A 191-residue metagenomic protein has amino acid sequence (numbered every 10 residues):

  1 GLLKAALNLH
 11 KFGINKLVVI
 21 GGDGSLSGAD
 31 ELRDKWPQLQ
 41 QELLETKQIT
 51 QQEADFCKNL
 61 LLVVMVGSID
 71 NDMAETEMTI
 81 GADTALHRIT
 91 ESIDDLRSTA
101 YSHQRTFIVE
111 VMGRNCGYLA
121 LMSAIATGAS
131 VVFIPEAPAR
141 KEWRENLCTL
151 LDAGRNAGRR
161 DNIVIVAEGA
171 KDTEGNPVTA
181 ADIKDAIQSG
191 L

Functional and structural regions predicted by a protein language model:
G1-F12, K16, D55: Glycine-rich nucleotide/cofactor/substrate-binding loop typically near the N-terminus or early in the first domain
N8, V19-G21, S27-L61, T79-L191: Accessory alpha-helical/coil subdomains and C-terminal extensions that flank or cap enzyme catalytic cores
G22-D23, G67: Beta-hairpin (beta-strand-turn-beta-strand) motif
S25-L26, D70: Alpha-helix N-cap/helix-start and coil->helix boundary motif
G67-E77, S102-Q104: Gly-rich Lys/Arg/Thr-decorated short loops/hinges at beta-loop-alpha junctions or inter-strand turns that position
